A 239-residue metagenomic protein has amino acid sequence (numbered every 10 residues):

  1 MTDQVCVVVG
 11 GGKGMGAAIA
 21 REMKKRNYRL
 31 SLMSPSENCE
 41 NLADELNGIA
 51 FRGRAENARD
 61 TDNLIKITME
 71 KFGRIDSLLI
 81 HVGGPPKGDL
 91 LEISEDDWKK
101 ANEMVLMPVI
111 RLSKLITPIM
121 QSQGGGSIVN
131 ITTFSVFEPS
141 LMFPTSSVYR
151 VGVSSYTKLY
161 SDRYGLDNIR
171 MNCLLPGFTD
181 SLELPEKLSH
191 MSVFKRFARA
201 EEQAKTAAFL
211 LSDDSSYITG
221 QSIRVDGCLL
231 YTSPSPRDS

Functional and structural regions predicted by a protein language model:
G12-K13: Conserved glycine-rich cofactor-binding loop
D89-L90, D97-N102, L188: Substrate-binding pocket helix/loop in short-chain dehydrogenase/reductase
P118, D162-R163, S216: Alpha-helical segment proximal to the catalytic Tyr-Lys
V129-G152, T157-L166: Catalytic loop of short-chain dehydrogenase/reductase
G165, R170, I218-G220: Short, small/polar-rich loop/turn modules that mediate ligand/substrate recognition or access, typified
R196-V225, L229-L230: C-terminal substrate-recognition "lid" of short-chain dehydrogenase/reductases
Y231-D238: Conserved small/polar residues in nucleotide/adenosyl-binding loops
